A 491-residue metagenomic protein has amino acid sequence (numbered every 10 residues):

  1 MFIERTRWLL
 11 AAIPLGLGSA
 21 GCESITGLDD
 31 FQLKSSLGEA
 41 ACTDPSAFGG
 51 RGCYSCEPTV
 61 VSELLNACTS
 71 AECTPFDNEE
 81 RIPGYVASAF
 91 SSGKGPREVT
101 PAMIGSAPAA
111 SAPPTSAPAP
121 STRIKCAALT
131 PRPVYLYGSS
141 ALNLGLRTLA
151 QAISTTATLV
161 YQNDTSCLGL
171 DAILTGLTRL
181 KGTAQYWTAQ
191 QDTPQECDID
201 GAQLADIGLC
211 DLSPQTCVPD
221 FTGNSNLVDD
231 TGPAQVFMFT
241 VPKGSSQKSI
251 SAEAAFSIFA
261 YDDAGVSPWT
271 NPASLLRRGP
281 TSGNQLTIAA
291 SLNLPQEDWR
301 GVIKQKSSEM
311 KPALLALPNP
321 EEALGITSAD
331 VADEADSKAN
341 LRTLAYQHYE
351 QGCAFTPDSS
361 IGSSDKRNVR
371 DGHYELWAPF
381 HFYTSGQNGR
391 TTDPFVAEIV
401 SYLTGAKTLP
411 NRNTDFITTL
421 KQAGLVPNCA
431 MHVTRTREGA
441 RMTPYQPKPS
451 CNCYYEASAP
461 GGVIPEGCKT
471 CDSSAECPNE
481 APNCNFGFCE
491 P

Functional and structural regions predicted by a protein language model:
M1-C22: Sec-dependent bacterial lipoprotein signal peptides
G16-A47, A117-A119, C484, C489: Bacterial Sec-dependent N-terminal signal peptides
T43-G105: Short, secretory-pathway propeptide segments and organelle targeting presequences
A119-F259: N-terminal segment of the mature folded domain
L168-T175, T183-G232, A290-T470, F486-P491: Flexible, solvent-exposed loop/hinge segments that line or gate ligand/substrate-binding clefts
G232-P312: Extracytoplasmic ligand-binding site segments that recognize negatively charged/polar headgroups
K469-A481: Disulfide-braced loops of extracellular cysteine-rich modules
